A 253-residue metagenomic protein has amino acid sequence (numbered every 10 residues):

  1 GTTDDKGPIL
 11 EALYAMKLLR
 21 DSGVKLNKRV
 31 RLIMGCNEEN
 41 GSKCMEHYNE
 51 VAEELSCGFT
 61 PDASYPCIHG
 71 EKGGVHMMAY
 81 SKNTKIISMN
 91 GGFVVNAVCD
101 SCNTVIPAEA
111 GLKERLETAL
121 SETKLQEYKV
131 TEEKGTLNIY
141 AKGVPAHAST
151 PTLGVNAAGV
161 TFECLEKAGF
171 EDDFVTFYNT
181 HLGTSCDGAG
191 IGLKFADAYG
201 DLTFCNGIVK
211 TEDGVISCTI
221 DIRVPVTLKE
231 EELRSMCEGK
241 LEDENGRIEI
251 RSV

Functional and structural regions predicted by a protein language model:
G1-E11, A97, H147: Glycine/serine-rich anion-binding loops at beta->alpha junctions that coordinate negatively charged ligand groups
D5-N83, E117, L125, C186-D201: Acidic/histidine-rich catalytic neighborhood of metal-dependent amide-processing enzymes
H76, K82-V253: Metal-dependent amide/peptide-bond hydrolase catalytic core, centered on the "pita-bread" metallohydrolase fold
